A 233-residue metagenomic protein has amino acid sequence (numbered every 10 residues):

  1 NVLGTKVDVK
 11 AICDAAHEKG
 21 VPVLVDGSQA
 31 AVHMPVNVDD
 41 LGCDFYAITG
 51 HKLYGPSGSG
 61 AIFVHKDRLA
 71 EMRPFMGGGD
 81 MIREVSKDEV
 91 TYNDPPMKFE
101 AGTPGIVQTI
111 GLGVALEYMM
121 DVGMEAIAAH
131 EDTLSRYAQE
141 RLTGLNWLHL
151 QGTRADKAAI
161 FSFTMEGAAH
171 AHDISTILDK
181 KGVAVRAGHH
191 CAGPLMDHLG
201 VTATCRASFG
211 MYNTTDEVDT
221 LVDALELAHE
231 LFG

Functional and structural regions predicted by a protein language model:
N1-G233: Pyridoxal 5′-phosphate
